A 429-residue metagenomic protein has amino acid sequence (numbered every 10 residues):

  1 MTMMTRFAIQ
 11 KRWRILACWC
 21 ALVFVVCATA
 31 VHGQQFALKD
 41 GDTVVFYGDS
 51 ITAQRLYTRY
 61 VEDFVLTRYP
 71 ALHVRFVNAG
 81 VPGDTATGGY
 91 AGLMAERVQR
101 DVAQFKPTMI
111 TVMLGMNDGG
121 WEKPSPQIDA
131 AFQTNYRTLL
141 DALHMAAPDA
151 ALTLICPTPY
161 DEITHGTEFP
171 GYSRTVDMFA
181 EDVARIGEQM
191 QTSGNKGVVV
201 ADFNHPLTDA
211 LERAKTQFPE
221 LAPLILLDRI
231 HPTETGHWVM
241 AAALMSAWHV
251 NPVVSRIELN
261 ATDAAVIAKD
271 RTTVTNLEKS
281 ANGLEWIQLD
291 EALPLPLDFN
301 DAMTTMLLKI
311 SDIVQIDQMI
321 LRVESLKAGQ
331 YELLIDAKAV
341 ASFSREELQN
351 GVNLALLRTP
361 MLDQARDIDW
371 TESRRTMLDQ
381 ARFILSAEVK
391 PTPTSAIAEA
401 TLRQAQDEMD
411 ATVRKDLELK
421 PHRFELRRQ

Functional and structural regions predicted by a protein language model:
M1-R12: N-terminal secretory signal peptides that target proteins for export/translocation
I15-L16, M245: Composition-driven detection of intrinsically disordered, low-complexity segments
L16-A28: Bacterial N-terminal signal peptides
V31-G33: Boundary at the C-terminal end of the N-terminal hydrophobic targeting segment
Q35-G41: Glycine-rich phosphate/diphosphate-binding loops that line cofactor/substrate pockets in enzymes
L38, R59-V77, D84-Q429: Alpha-helical cap/lid subdomain in secreted, periplasmic, or secretory-pathway luminal O-acyl-processing enzymes
D42-L56, P82-T87: Catalytic nucleophile-elbow at a beta strand-turn-alpha helix junction centered on a G-D-S/GDSL motif, marking
